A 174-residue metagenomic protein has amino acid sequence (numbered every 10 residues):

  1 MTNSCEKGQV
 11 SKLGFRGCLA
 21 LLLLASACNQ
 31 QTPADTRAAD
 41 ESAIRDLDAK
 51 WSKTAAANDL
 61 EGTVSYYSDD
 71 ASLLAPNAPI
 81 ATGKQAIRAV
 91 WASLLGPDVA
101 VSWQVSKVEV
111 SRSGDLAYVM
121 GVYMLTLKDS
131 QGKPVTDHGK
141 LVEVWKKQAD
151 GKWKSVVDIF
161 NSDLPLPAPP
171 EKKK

Functional and structural regions predicted by a protein language model:
M1, R16-G17, L60, Y67: Low-complexity, intrinsically disordered short segments enriched for Gly/Pro and polybasic residues
M1-L13: N-terminal secretory signal peptides that target proteins for export/translocation
V10, G17, Q31-T32: Positively charged, low-complexity intrinsically disordered regions
L13, G17, K147-Q148: Hydrophobic alpha-helical segments, especially transmembrane helices and their immediate juxtamembrane helical caps
R16-S26: Bacterial N-terminal signal peptides
A25-S65, S72-K174: A beta-strand edge to alpha-helix "cap/lid" segment located at domain peripheries
